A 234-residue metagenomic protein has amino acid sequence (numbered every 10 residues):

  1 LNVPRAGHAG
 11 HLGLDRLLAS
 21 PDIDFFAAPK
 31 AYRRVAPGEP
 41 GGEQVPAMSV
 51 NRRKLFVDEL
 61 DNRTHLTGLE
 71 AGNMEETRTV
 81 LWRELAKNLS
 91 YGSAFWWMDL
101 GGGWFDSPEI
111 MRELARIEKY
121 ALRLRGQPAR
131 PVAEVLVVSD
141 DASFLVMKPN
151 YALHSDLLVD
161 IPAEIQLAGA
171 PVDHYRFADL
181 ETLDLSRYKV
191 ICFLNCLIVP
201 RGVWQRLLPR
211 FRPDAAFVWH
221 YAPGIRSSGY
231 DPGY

Functional and structural regions predicted by a protein language model:
L1-G10, L18, L167-V172: Active-site neighborhood of glycoside hydrolase catalytic domains
G7-L12, R187-K189: Charged, often glycine-rich, active-site loop that binds/positions anionic groups
S20-Y234: Carbohydrate-binding surfaces of carbohydrate-active enzymes
